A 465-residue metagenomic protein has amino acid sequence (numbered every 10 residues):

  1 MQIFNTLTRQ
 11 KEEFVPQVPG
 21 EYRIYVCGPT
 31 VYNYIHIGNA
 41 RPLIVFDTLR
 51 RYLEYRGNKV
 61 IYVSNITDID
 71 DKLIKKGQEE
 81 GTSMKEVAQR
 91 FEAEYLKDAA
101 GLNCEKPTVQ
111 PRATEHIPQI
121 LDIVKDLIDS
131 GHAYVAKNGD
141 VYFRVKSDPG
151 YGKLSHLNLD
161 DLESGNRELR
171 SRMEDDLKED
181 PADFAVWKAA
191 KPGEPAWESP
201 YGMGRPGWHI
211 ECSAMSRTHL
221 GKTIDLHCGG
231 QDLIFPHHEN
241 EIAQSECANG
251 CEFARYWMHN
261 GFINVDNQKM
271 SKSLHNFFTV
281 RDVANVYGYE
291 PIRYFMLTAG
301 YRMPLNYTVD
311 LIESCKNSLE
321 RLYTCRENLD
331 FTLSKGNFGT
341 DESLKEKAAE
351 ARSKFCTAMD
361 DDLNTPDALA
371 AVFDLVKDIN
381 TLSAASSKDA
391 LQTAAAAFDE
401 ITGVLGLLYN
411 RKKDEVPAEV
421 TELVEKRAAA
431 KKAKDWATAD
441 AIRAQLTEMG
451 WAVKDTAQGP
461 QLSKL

Functional and structural regions predicted by a protein language model:
M1-Y32, D47, K97, P118-D330: Alpha-helical recognition segments enriched in aromatics with Gly/Pro capping that present substrate-recognition
T8-E13, Q17-E105, Q458-L462: N-terminal, positively charged nucleic-acid-binding surface of large information/translation enzymes
N58, H132, W451: Short phosphate-binding/catalytic loops that engage adenosine nucleotides
I66-D70, E92-Y95, E105-I120, N138-S147: Short, glycine/charge-rich beta-strand/loop segments that flank catalytic centers and engage negatively charged groups
Q78-M84, T108-T114, G230: The substrate-binding groove and active-site-proximal loops of carbohydrate-active enzymes, especially glycoside
K269, F277-L465: Structural preference for alpha-helix termini/caps and helix-kink/transition segments
